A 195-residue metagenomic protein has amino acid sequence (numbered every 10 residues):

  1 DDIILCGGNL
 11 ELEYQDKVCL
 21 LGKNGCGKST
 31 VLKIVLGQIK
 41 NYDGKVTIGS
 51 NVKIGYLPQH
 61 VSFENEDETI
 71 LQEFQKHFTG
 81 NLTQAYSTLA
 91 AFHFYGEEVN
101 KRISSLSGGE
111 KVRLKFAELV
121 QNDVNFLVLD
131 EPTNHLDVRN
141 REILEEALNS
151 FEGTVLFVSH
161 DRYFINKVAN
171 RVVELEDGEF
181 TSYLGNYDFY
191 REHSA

Functional and structural regions predicted by a protein language model:
D1-A195: ABC ATP-binding cassette signature C-motif
